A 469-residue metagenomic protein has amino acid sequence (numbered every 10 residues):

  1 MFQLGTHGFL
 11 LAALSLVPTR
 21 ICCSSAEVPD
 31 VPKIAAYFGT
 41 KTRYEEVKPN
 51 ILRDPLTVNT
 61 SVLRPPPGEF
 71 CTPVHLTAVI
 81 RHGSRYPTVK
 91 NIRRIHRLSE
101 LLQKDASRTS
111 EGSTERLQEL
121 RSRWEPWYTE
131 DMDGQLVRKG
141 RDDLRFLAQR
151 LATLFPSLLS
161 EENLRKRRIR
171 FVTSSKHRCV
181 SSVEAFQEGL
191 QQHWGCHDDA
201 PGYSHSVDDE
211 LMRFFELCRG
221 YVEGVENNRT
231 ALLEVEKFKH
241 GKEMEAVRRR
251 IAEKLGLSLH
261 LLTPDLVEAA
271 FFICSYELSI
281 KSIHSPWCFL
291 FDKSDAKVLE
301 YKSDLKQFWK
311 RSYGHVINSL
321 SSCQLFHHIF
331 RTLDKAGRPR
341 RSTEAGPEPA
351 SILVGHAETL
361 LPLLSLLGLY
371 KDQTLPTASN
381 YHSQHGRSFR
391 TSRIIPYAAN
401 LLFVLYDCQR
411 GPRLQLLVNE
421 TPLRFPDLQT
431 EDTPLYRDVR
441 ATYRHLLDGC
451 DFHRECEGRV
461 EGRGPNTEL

Functional and structural regions predicted by a protein language model:
M1-L4, T467-L469: A positional/structural detector of protein chain ends, strongest at the extreme C-terminus and weakly at the extreme
Q3-C23: Cleavable N-terminal signal peptides of Sec/SRP-targeted secreted and luminal proteins
R20-R170, S174-L469: Signature for phosphate-centric chemistry
